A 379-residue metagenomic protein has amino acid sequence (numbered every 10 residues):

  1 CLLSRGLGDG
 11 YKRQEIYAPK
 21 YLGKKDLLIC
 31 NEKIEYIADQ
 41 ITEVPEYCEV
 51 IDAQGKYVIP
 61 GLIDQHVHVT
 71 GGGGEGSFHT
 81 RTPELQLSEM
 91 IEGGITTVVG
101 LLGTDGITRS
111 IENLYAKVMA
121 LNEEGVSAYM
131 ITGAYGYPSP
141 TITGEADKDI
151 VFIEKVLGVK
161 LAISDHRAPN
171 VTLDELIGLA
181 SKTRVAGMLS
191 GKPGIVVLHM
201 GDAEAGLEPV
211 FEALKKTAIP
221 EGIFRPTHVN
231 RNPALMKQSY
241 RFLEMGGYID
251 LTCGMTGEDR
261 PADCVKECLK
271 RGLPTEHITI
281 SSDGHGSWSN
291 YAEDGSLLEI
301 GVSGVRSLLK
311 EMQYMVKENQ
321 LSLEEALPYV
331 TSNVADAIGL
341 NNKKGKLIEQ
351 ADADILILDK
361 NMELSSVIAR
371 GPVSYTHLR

Functional and structural regions predicted by a protein language model:
C1-Y11, H377: Single conserved hydrophobic/aromatic residue that forms the stacking wall/gate of nucleotide- or nucleobase-binding
I16-I59: Histidine-rich, glycine-flanked metal-binding segment
N31-I34, K346-R379: C-terminal cap of metal-dependent C-N hydrolases
E43, A53-A116: Metal-associated gating/positioning segment near the N- to mid-region
H66-T70, H199, H228, H377: Histidine-centered divalent metal-coordination motifs
L85-S110, A116-P138, I153-P169, M188-D202 (+1 more regions): Divalent metal-dependent hydrolysis catalytic cores, especially in the metallo-beta-lactamase
R167, K182-S289, L297-L298: Active-site core of metal-dependent hydrolases
K270-I357: His/Asp/Glu-enriched, well-ordered alpha-helical/loop segment that forms or immediately abuts the divalent-metal
